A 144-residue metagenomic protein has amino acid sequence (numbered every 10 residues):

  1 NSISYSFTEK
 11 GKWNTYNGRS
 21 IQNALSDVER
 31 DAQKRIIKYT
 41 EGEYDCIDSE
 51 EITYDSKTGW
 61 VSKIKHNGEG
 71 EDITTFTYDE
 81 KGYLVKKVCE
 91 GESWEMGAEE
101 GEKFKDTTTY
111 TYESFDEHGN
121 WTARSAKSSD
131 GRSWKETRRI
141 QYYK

Functional and structural regions predicted by a protein language model:
N1-K144: Buried hydrophobic residues that stabilize the cores of well-folded domains
